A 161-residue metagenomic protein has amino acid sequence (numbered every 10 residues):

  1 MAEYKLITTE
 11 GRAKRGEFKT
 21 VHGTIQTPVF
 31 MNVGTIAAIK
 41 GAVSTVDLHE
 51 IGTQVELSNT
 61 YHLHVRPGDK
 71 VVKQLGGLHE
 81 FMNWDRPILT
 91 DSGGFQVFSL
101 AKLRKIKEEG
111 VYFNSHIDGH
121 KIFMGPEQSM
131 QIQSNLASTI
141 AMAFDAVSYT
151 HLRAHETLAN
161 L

Functional and structural regions predicted by a protein language model:
M1-Y149: N-terminal capping/small domains of soluble enzymes
T150-T157: Conserved small/polar residues in nucleotide/adenosyl-binding loops
